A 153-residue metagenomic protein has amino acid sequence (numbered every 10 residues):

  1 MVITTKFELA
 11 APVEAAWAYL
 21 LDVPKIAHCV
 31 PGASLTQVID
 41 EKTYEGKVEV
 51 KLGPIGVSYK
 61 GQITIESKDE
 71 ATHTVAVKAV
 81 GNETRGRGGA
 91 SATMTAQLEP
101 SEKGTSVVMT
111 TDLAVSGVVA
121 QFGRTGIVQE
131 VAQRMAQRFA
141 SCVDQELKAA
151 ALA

Functional and structural regions predicted by a protein language model:
M1-T43, K47-G53, A153: Hydrophobic ligand-binding cavity/cleft-lining segments
V2-K6, T43-E45, S58-K60, T72-T74 (+2 more regions): Intrinsic-disorder/low-complexity, polar/charged segments enriched in Ser/Thr/Lys/Arg/Asp/Glu/Gln
T5-F7, G46-V50, V77-A79, A96 (+1 more regions): Preference for bulky hydrophobic residues occupying beta-strand positions in well-ordered beta-sheet regions
A15-W17, I55-S58, H73-V75, R87-G89 (+1 more regions): Short acidic, gly/pro-rich beta-turn/loop elements at beta-sheet edges and active-site/ligand-binding grooves
A16-L20, I26, I65, M109 (+1 more regions): Hydrophobic pocket/interface hotspot
Q37-N82, R138: Glycine-rich portal/gate segments that line the openings of hydrophobic small-molecule binding cavities
Q62, S67, G81-E130: Beta-strand/loop substructures that line and gate deep hydrophobic ligand-binding cavities in soluble
E102, A120-A153: A conserved amphipathic terminal alpha-helix motif
